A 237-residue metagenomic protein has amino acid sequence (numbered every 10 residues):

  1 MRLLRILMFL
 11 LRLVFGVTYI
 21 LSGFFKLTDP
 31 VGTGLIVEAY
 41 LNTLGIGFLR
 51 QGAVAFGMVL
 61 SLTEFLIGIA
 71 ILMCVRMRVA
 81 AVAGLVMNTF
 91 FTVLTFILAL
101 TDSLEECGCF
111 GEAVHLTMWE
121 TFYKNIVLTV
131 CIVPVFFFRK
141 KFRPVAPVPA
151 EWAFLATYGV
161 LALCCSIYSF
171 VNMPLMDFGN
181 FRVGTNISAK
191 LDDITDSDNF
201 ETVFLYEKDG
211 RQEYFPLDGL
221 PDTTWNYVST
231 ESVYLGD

Functional and structural regions predicted by a protein language model:
R2-L27, A53-L94: Functionalized membrane-embedded alpha-helices
I20-T33, Y40, L72, T92-S103 (+2 more regions): Transmembrane helix-loop junctions and nearby membrane-interface residues
G34-R50: Perimembrane loop-to-helix junctions flanking transmembrane segments
G45-T63, W119, Y123: Interfacial helix-start motif at the membrane-water boundary
M73-A80, K140-A150: Membrane-interface helix-boundary motifs at transmembrane edges
V86-F142: Membrane-embedded alpha-helical segments of integral membrane proteins
V145-F178: Internal/C-terminal transmembrane anchor helices
C165-D237: Membrane-interface segments at or immediately adjacent to transmembrane helices that form the boundary between
